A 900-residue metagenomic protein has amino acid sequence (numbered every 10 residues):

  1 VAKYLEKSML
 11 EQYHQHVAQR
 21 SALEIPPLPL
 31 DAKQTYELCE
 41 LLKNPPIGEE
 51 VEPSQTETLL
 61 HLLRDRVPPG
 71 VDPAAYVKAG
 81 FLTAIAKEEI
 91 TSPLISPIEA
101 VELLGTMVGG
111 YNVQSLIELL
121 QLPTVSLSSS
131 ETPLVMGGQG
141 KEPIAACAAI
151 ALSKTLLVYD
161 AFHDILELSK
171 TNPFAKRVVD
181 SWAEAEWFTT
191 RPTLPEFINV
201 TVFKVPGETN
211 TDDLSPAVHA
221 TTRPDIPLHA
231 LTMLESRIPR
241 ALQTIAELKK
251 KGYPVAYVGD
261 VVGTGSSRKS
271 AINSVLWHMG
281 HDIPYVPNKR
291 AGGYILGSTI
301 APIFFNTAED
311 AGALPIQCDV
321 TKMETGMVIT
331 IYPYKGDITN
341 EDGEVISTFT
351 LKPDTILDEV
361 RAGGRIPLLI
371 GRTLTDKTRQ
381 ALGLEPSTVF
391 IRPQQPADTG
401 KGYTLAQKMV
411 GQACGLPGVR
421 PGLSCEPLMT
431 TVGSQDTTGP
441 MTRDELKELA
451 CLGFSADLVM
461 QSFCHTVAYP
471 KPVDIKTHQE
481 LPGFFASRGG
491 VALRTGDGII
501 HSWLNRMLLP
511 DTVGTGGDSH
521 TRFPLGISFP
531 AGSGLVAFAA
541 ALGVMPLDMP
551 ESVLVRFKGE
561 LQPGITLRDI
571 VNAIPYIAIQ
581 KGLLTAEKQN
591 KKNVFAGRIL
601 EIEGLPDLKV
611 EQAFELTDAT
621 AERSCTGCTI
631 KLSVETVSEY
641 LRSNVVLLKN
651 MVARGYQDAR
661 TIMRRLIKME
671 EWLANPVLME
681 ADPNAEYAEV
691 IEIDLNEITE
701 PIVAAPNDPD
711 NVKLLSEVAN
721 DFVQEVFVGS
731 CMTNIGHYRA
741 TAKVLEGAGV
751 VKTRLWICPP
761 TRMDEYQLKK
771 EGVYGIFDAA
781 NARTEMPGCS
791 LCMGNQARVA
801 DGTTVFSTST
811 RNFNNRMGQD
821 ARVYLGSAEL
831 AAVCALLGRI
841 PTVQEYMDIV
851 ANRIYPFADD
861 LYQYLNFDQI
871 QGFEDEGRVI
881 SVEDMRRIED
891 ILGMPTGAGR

Functional and structural regions predicted by a protein language model:
V1-A2, K289: N-terminal mitochondrial targeting presequence
A2, T91-I95: Basic, alpha-helical terminal appendages of large translation-related enzymes
K3-L5, M9-C39, N44, I356-L369: Amphipathic alpha-helical packing elements
I25-L28, P53-P73, L94-G109, E118 (+2 more regions): Structural detector for internal amphipathic alpha-helices that build alpha-solenoid repeat scaffolds
A32-L41, P69-E88, G109-V135, L157-S169: Amphipathic alpha-helical scaffolding segments comprising HEAT/armadillo-like alpha-solenoid repeats
N44-V51: Extracellular beta-sheet-rich ligand-binding/adhesion modules
P45, R66, E88-S92, M107 (+3 more regions): Short coil/turn helix-boundary motifs
L119-L120, S129-R900: Fe-S-dependent hydro-lyases/dehydratases of central metabolism
